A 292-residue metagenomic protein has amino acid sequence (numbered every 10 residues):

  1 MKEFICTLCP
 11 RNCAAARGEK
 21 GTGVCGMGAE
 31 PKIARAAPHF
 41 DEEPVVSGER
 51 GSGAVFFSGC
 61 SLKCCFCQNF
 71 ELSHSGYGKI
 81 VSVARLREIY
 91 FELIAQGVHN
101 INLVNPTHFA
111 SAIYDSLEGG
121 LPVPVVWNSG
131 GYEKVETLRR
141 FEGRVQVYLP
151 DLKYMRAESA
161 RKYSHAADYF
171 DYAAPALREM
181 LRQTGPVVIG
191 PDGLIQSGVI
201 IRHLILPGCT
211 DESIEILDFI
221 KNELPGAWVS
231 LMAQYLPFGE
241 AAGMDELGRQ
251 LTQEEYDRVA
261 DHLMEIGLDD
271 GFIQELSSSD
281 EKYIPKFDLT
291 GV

Functional and structural regions predicted by a protein language model:
M1-G21, G185-V292: Auxiliary Fe-S-binding modules of radical SAM enzymes
M27-V147, R156-E158: Conserved Radical SAM active-site core
G53, I101, V125-W127, Y148-P150 (+3 more regions): Hydrophobic faces of well-ordered beta-strands that scaffold small-molecule active sites in alpha/beta enzyme cores
F57, N105-T107, W127-G131, L152 (+3 more regions): A cross-domain feature marking catalytic cores of carbohydrate-active enzymes and several ubiquitous metabolic/repair
S73, A110, Y132-K134, L152-F170 (+3 more regions): Conserved radical SAM core fold
I94-E118, K162, D168, R178 (+1 more regions): Conserved glycine-rich "GG(E/T)P / GGGxP" loop and the immediately following alpha-helix in the radical SAM core
S116-V126, P175-M180, Q253-D261: Alpha-helix-loop-beta-strand connector modules within alpha/beta enzyme cores
R161-D192: Anionic-ligand binding region
